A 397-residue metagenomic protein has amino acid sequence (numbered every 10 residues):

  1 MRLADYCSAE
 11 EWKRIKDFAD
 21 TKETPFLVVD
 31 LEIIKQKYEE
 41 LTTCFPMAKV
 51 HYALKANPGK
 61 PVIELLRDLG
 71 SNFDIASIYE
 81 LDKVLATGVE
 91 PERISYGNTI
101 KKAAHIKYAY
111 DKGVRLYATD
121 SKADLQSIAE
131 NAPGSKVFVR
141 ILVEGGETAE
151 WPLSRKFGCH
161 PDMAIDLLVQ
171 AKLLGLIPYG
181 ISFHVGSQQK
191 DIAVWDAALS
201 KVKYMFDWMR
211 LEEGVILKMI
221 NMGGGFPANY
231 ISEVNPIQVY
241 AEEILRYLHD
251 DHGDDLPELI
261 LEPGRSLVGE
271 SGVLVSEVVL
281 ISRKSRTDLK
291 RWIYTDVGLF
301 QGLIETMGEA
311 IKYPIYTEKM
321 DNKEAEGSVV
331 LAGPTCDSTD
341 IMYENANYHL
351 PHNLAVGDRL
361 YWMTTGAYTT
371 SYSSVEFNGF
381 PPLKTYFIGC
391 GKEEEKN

Functional and structural regions predicted by a protein language model:
M1-Y117, K122-S135, L173, I177 (+4 more regions): A charged N-terminal "starter" segment
V29-E32, Q36, N57, A123 (+12 more regions): Conserved active-site and cofactor/substrate-binding residues in soluble primary-metabolism enzymes
E32, A53-G59, A76-E80, T99-K101 (+8 more regions): Active-site beta-loop-alpha junctions enriched in small/polar residues
N72, S95, L116-A118, F138-R140 (+8 more regions): Structured core elements
P91-R93, G134-V137, K156-F157, A197-A198: Short, hinge-like loop/turn segments at secondary-structure boundaries
Q126, G146, T369: Short glycine-rich, flexible loops that bind phosphorylated cofactors or substrates
G145-S282, M342, N378-F380: Active-site loop/helix belt of alpha/beta enzymes
E243, D255-N397: Charged (often Lys/Glu-rich) extended helix/loop segments that serve as interaction or gating elements
